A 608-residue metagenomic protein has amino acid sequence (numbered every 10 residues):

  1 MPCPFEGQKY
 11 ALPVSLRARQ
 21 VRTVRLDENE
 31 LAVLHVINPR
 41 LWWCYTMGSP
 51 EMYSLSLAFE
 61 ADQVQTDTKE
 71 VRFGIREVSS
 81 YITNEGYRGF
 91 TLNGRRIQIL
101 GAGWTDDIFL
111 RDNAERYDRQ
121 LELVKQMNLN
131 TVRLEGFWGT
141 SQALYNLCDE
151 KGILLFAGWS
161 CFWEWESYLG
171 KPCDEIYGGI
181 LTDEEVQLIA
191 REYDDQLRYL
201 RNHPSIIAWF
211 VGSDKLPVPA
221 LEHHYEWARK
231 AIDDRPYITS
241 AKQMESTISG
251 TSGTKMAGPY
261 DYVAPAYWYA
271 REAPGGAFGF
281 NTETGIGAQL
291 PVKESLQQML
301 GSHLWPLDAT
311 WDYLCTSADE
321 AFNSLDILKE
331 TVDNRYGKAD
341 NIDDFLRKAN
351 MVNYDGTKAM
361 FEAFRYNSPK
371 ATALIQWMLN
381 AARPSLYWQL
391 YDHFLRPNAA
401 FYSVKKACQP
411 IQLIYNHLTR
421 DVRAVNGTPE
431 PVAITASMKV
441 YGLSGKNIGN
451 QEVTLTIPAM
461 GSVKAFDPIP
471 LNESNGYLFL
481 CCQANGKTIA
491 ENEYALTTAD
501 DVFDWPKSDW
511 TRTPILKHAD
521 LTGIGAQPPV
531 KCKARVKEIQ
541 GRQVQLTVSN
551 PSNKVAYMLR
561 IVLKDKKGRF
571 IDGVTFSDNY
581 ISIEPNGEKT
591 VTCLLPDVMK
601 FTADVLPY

Functional and structural regions predicted by a protein language model:
M1-G139, L147, G152, Y366-N367 (+2 more regions): Secreted/periplasmic carbohydrate-active enzymes, especially glycoside hydrolases
R40, Y81-I248, L374: Active-site mouth of glycoside hydrolases
E51, T91, E115, Q187 (+3 more regions): A generic "alpha-helical surface" signal
A61, D67, R133, Y193-A309 (+1 more regions): Active-site region of glycoside hydrolase catalytic domains
E77, A241, M378-N380: A general secondary-structure junction signal
E85, S167-G170, S249-S252, P291-E294 (+1 more regions): Short aromatic-enriched loop/helix-cap "lid" or pocket-rim segments at secondary-structure transitions that line
W209, W268-K439: Substrate-binding clefts and catalytic carboxylate motifs of secreted carbohydrate-active enzymes
D214-K215, L379-R383, C482: Short, internal active-site loops enriched in acidic
